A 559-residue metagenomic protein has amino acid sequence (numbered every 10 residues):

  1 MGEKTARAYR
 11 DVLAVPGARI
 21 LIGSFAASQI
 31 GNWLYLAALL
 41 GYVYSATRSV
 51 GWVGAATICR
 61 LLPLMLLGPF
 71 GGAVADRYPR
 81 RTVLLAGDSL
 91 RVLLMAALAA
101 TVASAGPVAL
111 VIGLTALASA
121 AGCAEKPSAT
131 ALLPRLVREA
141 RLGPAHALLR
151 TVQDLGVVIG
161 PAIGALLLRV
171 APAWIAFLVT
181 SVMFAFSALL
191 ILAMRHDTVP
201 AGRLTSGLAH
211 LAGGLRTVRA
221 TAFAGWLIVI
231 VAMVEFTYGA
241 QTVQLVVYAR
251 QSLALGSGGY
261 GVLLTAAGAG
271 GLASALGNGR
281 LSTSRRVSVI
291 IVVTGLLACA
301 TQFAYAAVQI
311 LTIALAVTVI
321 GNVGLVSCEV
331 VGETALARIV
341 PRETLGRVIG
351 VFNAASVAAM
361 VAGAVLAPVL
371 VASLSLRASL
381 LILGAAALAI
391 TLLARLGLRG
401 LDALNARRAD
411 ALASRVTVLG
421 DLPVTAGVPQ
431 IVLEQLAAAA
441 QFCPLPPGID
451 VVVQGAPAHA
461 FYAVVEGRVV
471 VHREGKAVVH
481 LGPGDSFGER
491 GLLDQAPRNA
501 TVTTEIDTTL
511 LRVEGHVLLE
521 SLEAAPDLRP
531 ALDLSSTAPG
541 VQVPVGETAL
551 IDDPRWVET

Functional and structural regions predicted by a protein language model:
M1-A403: Alpha-helical transmembrane-bundle signature of multi-pass membrane transport and export proteins
L136, A185, A193, H472 (+3 more regions): Residues that scaffold the ATP/ADP-binding catalytic core of kinase and kinase-like folds
V231, N353, I431, T508 (+1 more regions): Alpha-helix/helix-capping structural signal
T344, A477, V517-L518: Short, well-ordered alpha-helical scaffold segment located in the soluble/lumenal catalytic or ligand-binding core
G350, I390-P423, P539-G540: Membrane-interfacial segments at transmembrane helix termini in multi-pass membrane proteins
R415-V418, P429-L433, P497-N499, H516-T559: A small-molecule sensor/coupling module
V416-E474, V478-D494, A500, P554-T559: Regulatory nucleotide-sensing modules
L493-H516: Ligand-binding loop in jelly-roll beta-barrel domains
